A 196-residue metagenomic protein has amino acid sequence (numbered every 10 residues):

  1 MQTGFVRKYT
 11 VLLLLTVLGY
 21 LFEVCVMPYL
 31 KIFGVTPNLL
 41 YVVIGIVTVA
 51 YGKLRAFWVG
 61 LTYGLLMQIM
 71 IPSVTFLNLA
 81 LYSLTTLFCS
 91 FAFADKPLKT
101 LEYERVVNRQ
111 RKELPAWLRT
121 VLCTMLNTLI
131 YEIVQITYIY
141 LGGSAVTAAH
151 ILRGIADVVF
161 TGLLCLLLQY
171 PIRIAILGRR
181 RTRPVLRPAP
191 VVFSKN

Functional and structural regions predicted by a protein language model:
M1-N196: Terminal, non-globular segments
